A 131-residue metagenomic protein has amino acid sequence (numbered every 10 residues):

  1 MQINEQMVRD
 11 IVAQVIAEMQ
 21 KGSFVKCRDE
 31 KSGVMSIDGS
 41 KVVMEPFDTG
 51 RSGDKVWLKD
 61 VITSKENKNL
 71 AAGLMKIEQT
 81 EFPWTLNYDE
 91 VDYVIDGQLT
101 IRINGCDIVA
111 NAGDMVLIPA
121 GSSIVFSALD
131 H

Functional and structural regions predicted by a protein language model:
M1-M7: Intrinsically disordered, low-complexity regulatory segments in eukaryotic proteins
V12-A71: A short, N-terminal "cap"/entry segment at the start of jelly-roll beta-barrel domains of the cupin/DSBH fold
V56-N87, P119-A120: Conserved short histidine dyad/triad with adjacent acidic residue
K76-I77, T85-R102: Short, conserved beta-strand element in jelly-roll/cupin
E78, R102-C106, L129: Short strand-coil-strand connectors
N104-G121: Short acidic-glycine-tyrosine-enriched beta hairpin
A120-H131: Ligand-binding loop in jelly-roll beta-barrel domains
